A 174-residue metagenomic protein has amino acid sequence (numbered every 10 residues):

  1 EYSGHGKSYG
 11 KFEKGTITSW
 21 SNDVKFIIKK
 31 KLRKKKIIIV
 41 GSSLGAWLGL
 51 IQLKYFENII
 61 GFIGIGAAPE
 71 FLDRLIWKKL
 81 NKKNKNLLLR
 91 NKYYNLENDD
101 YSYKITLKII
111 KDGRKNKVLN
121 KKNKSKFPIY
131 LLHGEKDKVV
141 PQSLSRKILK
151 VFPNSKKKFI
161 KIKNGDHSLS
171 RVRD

Functional and structural regions predicted by a protein language model:
E1-Y9: Conserved alpha/beta-hydrolase
K14-L32: Alpha/beta-hydrolase active-site loop
G41-G49: Gly/Ala-rich beta-loop-alpha elbow adjacent to hydrolase catalytic centers
Y55-I105: Hydrolase active-site cap/lid region
K124-S125, L131-H133, D137: Short beta-strand/loop motif that positions the catalytic acidic residue of the alpha/beta-hydrolase fold
F127, P141-K150: Short alpha-helix in the alpha/beta-hydrolase fold that links the catalytic acid
K136-V140, S168: Acidic catalytic loop of the alpha/beta-hydrolase fold
G165-R173: Catalytic histidine-centered segment of alpha/beta-hydrolase-like enzymes
